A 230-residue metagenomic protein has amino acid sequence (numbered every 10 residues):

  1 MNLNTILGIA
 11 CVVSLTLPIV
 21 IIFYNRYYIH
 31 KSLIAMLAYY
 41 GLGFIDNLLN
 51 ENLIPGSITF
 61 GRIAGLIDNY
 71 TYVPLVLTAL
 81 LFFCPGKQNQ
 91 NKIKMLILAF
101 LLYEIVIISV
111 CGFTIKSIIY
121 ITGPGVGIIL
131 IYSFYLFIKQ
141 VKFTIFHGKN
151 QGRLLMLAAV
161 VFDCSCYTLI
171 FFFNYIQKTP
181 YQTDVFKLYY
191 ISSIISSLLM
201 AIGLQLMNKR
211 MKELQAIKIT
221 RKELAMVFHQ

Functional and structural regions predicted by a protein language model:
M1-Q230: Terminal, non-globular segments
